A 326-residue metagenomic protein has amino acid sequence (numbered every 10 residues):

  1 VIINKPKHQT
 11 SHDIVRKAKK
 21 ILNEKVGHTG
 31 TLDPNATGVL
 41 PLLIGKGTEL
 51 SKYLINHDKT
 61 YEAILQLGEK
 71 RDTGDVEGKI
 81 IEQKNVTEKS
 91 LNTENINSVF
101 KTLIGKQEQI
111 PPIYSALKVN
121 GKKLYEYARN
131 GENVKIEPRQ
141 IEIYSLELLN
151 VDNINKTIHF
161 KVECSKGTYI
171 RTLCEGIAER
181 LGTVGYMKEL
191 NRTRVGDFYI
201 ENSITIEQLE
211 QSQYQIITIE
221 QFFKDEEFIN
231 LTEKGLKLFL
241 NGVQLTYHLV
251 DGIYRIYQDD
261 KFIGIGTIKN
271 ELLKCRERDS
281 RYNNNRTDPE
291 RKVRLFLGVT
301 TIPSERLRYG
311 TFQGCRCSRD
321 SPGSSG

Functional and structural regions predicted by a protein language model:
V1-H8, H12-L32, A36-T37, H57 (+5 more regions): Accessory RNA 3′-end/elbow-binding domains used by RNA modification enzymes
V1-S165, G176-R192, Y199-N202: Catalytic cores of RNA-modifying enzymes
N285-R306, S325: Positively charged N-terminal leader segments that act as targeting/secretion signals
C315-C317: Cysteine-centered motifs
P322: Polar, enzyme-active/binding microenvironments
